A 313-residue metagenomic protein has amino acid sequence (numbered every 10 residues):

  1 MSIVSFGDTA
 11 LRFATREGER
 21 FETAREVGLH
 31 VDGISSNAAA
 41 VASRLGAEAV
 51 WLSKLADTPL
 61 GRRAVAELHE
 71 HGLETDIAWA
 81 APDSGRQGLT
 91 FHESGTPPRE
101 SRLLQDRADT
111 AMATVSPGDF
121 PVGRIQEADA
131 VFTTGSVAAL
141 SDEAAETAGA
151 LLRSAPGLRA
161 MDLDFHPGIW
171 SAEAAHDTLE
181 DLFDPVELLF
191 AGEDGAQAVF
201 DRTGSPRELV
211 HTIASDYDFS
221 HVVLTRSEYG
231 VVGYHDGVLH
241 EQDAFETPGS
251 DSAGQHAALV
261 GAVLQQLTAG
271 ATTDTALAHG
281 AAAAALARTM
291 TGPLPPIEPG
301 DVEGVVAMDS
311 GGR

Functional and structural regions predicted by a protein language model:
M1-L73, R313: Glycine-rich phosphate/adenosyl-contacting loop at the front of the ribokinase-like
I3-V4, P206-R313: Conserved phosphate-binding/catalytic region of the ribokinase-like
W51, R159-M161, L189: Hydrophobic faces of well-ordered beta-strands that scaffold small-molecule active sites in alpha/beta enzyme cores
W51-G135, V305-G312: Conserved N-terminal subdomain of the carbohydrate kinase-like
P59-E74, T178-V186, L209-V210, V238-T247: Short, electropositive alpha-helical surface patch
E146-P156, D177-P185: Catalytic-core regions built around general acid/base machinery
S154-L158, Y217-S220: A short helix->loop->beta-strand "cap" motif at the edges of active sites that frequently abuts
G168-V238: Conserved phosphate/ATP/ADP-binding segment of small-molecule kinases
